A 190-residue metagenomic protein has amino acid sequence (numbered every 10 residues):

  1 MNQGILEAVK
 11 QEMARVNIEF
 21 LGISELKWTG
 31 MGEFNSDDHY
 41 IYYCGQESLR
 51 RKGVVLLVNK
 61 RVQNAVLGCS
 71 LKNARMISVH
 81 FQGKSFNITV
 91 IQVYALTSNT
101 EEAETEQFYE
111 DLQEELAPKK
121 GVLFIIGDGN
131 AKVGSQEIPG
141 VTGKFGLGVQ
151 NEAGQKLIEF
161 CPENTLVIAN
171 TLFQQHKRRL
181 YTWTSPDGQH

Functional and structural regions predicted by a protein language model:
M1-H190: A shared catalytic/ligand-binding motif for oxyanion handling
